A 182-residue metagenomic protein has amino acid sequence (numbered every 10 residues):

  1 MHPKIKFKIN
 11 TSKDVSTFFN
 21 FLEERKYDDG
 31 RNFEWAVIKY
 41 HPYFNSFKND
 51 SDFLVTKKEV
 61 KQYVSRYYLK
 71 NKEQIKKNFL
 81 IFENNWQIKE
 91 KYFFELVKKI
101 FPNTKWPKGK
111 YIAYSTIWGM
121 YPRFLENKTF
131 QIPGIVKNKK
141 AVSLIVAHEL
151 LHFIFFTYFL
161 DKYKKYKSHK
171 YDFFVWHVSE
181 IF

Functional and structural regions predicted by a protein language model:
H2-E23, K165-F182: Post-HExxH zinc-binding segment in Zn-dependent metallohydrolases
T11, W86, S115-M120, G134-N138 (+1 more regions): Short, flexible loop/turn elements at secondary-structure junctions
S16-K77: N-terminal accessory alpha/beta regions
S65-E126: Auxiliary, metal-adjacent structural segments of Zn-dependent hydrolase domains
G109-I112, F156-Y171: Short acidic alpha-helical/loop segments enriched in Asp/Glu that coordinate divalent cations
Q131-V146: Short pre-active-site segment immediately N-terminal to the catalytic Zn-binding motif
L144-L160: Active-site recognition of the HExxH zinc-binding catalytic motif
